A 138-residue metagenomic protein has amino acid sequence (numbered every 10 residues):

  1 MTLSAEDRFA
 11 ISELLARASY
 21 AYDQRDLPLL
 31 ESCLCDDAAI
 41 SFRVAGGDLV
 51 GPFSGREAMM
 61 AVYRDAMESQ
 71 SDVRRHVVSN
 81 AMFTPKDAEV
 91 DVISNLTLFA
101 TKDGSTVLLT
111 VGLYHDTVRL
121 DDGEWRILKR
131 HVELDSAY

Functional and structural regions predicted by a protein language model:
M1-D36: Short, low-complexity N-terminal intrinsically disordered segments enriched in polar/charged residues
A5, V50-F53, S105: Charge-dense, low-complexity intrinsically disordered segments
D23, F53, T110: Short glycine/serine/threonine-biased micro-segments
L27-N95: A solvent-exposed, acidic/Ser-Thr-rich amphipathic alpha-helical stretch
E68-Y138: A beta-strand edge to alpha-helix "cap/lid" segment located at domain peripheries
